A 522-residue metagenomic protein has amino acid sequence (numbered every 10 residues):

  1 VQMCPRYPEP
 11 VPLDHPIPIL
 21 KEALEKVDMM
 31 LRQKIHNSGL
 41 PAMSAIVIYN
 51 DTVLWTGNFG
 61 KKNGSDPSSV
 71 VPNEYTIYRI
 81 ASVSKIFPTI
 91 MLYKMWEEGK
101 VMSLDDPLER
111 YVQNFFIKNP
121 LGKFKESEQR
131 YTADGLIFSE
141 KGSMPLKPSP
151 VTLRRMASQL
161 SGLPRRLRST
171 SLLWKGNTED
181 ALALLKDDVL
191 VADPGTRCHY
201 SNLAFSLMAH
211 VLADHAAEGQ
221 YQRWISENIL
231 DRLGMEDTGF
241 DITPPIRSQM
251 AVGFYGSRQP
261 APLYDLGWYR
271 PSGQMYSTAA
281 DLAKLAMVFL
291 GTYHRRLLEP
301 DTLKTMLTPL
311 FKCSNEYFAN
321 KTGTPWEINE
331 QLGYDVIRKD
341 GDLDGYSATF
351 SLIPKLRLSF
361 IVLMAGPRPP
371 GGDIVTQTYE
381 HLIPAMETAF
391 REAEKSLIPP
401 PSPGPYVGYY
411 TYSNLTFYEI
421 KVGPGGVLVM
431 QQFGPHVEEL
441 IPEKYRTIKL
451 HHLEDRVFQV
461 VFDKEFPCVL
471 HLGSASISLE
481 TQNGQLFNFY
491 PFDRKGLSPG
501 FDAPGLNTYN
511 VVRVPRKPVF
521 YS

Functional and structural regions predicted by a protein language model:
V1-N58, Y75, A213-G219, R223-E227 (+2 more regions): Catalytic loop of the DD-peptidase/beta-lactamase superfamily, centered on the K-T-G motif and neighboring
E9, L13, E25, N37 (+5 more regions): Active-site-proximal loop and beta-strand segments within enzyme catalytic domains
T89, Y93, A209, A283-M287: Predominant activation on well-ordered alpha-helical scaffold segments within soluble catalytic domains
S206: Active-site-proximal cofactor/substrate-binding loop regions of enzyme domains
E236: Short, structured active-site-proximal loop/turn typified by the sulfatase FGly-forming signature C/S-X-P-X-R
G239-D241: Short beta-strand->loop
